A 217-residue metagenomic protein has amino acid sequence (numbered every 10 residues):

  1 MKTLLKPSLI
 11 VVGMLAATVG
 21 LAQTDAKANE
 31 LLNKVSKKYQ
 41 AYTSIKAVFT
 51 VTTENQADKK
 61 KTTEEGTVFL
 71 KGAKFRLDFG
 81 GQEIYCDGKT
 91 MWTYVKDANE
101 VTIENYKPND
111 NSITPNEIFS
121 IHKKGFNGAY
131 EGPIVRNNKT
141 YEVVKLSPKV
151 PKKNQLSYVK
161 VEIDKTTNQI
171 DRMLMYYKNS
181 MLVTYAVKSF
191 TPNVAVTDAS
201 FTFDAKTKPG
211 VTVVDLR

Functional and structural regions predicted by a protein language model:
M1-L9: Bacterial N-terminal signal peptides that target proteins for export
K2, G13-L15, V19-K60, A73-K74 (+1 more regions): N-terminal leader/targeting segments and the immediate start of mature chains
Y42-S44, T63-E65, G72, C86 (+5 more regions): Extracytoplasmic
T52-E54, A73, G80-Q82, K89-T90 (+7 more regions): Solvent-exposed coil/turn segments that connect beta secondary-structure elements in extracytoplasmic/periplasmic
E65-I113, V183-T184: An acidic-aromatic
Y106-K139: Flexible, surface-exposed loop/linker segments and immediately adjacent secondary-structure boundaries
A129-P133, N137-P209, V214-L216: Gly/Pro-enriched, hydrophobic low-complexity segments that function as extracytoplasmic propeptides/linkers
